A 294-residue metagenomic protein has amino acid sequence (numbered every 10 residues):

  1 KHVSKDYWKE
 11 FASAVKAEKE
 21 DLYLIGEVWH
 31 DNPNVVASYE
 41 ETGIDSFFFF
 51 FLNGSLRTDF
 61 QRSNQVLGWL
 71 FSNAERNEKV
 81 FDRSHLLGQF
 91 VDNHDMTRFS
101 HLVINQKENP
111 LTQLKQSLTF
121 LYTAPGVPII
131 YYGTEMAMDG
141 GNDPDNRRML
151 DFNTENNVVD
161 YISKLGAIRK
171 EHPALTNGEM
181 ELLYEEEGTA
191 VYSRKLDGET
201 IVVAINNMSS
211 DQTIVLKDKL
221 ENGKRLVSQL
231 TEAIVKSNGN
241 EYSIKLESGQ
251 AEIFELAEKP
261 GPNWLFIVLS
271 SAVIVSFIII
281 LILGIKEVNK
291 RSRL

Functional and structural regions predicted by a protein language model:
K1-L87, L111, D139-V159, K164: Active-site-proximal helices and loops of the catalytic beta/alpha 8
L24, H94, L121, G133-E135 (+4 more regions): Conserved, mostly hydrophobic/aromatic
Q89-K107, L118-E155: Aromatic/acidic polysaccharide-binding cleft in carbohydrate-active enzymes
D151-Y184: Aromatic- and carboxylate-lined catalytic core of secreted/periplasmic carbohydrate-active enzymes
E186-D218: Carbohydrate-binding surface patches
D211-E232: Beta-strand-rich binding/interaction modules
S237-V273: C-terminal beta-strand-rich structural cap/linker in extracellular carbohydrate-active enzymes
K259-L294: C-terminal single-pass membrane-anchor helix
